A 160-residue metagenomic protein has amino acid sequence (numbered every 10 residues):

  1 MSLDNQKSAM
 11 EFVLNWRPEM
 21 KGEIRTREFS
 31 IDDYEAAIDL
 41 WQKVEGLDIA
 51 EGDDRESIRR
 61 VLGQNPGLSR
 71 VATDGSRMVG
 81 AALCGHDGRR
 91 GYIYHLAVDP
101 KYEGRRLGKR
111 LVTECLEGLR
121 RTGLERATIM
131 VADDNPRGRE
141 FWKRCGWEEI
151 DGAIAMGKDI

Functional and structural regions predicted by a protein language model:
E23-A37: A short beta-loop-alpha structural element at the N-terminal edge of CoA-dependent acyl/N-acetyltransferase catalytic
I38, L47-V71, G75: Active-site rim helix/loop that mediates acceptor-substrate recognition in acyltransferases
V71, R77-G85, Y92-A97: Conserved beta-strand in the GNAT
G85-Y94, E103, E149-A153: A conserved beta-turn-beta hairpin within the catalytic core of GNAT-like acetyltransferases that forms part
L96-E103, V131-A132: A short, internal acetyl-CoA/4′-phosphopantetheine-binding micro-motif in the GNAT/acyltransferase core
G104-E117, R144: Conserved acetyl-CoA-binding loop-helix of GNAT-fold acetyltransferases
L119-V131: Conserved GNAT acetyl-CoA-binding A-motif
I129-G138, G157-I160: Conserved beta-strand-loop-alpha-helix junction that forms the acyl-donor binding cleft
